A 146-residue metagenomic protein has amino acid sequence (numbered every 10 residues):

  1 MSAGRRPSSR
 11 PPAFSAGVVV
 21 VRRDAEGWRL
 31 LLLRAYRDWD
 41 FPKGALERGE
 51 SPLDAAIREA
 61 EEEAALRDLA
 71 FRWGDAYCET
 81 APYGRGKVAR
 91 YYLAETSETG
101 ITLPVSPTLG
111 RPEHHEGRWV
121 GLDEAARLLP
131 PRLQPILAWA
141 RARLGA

Functional and structural regions predicted by a protein language model:
S2-R29: Conserved N-terminal beta-strand and adjoining loop/helix that marks the start of the Nudix/MutT-like hydrolase domain
P11, D38, G117-R118: A residue-level structural signature of the nucleotidyltransferase/glycosyltransferase Rossmann-like core
V19, Y36, D123: Anionic group-transfer/hydrolysis microenvironments
R23-A25, D38, P82-Y83: Short polar/acidic secondary-structure junctions
L31-R34: Short, acidic/hydrophobic/Gly-rich beta-strand patch recurrent on exposed beta strands that often constitutes part
D40-G44: A short gly/proline-enriched turn/hairpin at secondary-structure junctions
L46-P135: Unchanged
P135-L144: C-terminal alpha-helix
